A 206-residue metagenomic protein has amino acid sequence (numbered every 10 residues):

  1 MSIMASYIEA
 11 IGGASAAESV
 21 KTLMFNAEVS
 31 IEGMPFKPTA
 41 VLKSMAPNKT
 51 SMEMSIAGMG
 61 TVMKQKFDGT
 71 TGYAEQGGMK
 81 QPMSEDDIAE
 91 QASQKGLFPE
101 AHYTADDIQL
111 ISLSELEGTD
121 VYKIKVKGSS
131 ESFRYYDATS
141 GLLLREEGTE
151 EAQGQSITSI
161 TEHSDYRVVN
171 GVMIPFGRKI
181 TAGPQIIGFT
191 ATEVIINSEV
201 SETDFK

Functional and structural regions predicted by a protein language model:
S2, D68-S132, E151-I157, D204-K206: Flexible, processing/modification-adjacent segments and terminal tails in exported/periplasmic/extracellular proteins
S2-A5, E9-Q76, Q109: N-terminal mature ectodomain segment of secretory-pathway/periplasmic proteins
N26-E32, K43-M45, S55, I111 (+5 more regions): A structural detector for beta-sheet-dominated domains
F36-P38, T61-Q65, Q81, S132 (+2 more regions): Short beta-strand segments
S44-M45, K66-F67, E115, Y136 (+1 more regions): Generic beta-strand structural signal
A46-M52, Y73-E75, A92-K95, V168-G171 (+1 more regions): Short, surface-exposed linear segments at secondary-structure transitions and domain or protein termini
T119-K206: Gly/Pro-enriched, hydrophobic low-complexity segments that function as extracytoplasmic propeptides/linkers
